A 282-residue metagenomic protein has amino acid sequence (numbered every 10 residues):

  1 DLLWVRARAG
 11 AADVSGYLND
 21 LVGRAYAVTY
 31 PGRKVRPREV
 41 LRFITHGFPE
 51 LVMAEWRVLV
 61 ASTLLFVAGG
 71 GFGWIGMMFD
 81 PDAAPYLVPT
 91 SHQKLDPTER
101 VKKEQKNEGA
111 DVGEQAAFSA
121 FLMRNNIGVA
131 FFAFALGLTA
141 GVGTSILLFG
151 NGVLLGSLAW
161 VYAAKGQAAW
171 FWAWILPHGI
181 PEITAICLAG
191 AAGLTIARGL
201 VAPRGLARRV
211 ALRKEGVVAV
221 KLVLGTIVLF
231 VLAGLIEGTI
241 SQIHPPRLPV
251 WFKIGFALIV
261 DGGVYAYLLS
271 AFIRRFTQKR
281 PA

Functional and structural regions predicted by a protein language model:
D1-L41: Soluble N-terminal domains of membrane-associated systems
A27, K103-Q115, T139, F149: Short juxtamembrane and helix-loop transition motifs at transmembrane-helix boundaries in membrane proteins
K34, L41-W56, E108-G109, G113 (+2 more regions): Cytosolic juxtamembrane amphipathic/interface segments immediately preceding and feeding into a transmembrane helix
V52-V67, A116-L147: Transmembrane alpha-helical segments and their cytosolic interface motifs in multi-pass membrane proteins
V67-I75: C-terminal amphipathic alpha-helical interaction region
W74-R100, G150: Interfacial/capping segments of alpha-helical transmembrane domains
V88-G113, G156-W174: Membrane-interface interhelical connector segments
V129, F134-A282: Generic detector of multi-pass transmembrane helix bundles and their immediately adjacent loops in polytopic membrane
